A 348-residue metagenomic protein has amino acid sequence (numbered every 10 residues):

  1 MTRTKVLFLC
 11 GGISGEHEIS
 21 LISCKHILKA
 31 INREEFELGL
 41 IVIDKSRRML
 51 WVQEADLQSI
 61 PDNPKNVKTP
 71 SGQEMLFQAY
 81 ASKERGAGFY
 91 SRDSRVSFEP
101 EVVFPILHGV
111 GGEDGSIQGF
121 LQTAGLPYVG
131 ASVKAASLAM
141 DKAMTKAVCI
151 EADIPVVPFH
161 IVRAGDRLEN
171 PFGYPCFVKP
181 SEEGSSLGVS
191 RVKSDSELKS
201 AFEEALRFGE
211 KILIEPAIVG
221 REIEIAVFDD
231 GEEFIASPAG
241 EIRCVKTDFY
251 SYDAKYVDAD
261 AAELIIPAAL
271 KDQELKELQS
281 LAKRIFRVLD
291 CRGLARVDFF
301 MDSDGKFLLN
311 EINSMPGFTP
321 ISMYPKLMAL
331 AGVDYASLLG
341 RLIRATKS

Functional and structural regions predicted by a protein language model:
M1-K134, L138-M140, M144, E151 (+1 more regions): ATP-binding N-terminal substructure of ATP-dependent carboxylate-amine bond-forming enzymes
T2-C10, S14-G15, L21-I22, D93-S97 (+3 more regions): Active-site nucleotide/adenylate-binding loops and adjacent lid/helix of ATP-dependent enzymes
T2-T4, C10-I13, K271-S348: ATP-dependent carboxylate activation and anion-phosphoryl transfer catalytic cores that bind Mg-ATP to form
K45, A135, V162-R163, V219 (+2 more regions): Conserved beta-strand edge residues that scaffold enzyme active sites
G119-Y128, S196-K199, L330-G332: A glycine- and small-aliphatic-rich helix-loop capping segment at beta-alpha/alpha-beta transitions that lines
P127-A131, V156, I235-A236: Short hydrophobic/aromatic-enriched beta-strand-loop microsegments
K193-S280, M301-L308: Phosphate-binding site of ATP-dependent enzymes
